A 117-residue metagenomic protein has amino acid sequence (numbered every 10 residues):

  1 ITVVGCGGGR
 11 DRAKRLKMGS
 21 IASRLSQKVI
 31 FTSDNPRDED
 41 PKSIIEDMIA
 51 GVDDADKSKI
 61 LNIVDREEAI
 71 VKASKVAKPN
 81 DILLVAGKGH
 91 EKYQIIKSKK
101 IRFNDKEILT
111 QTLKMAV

Functional and structural regions predicted by a protein language model:
I1-V117: ATP-dependent carboxylate-amine ligase
